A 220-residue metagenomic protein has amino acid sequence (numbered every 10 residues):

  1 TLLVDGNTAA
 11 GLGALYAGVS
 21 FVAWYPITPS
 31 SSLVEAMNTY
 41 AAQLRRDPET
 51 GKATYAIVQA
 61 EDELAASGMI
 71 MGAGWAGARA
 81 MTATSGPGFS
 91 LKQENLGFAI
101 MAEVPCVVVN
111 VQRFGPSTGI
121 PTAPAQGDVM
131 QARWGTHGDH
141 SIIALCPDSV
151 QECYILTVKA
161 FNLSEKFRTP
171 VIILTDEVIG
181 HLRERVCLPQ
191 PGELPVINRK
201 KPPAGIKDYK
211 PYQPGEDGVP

Functional and structural regions predicted by a protein language model:
T1, T54, R168-P220: Conformationally flexible catalytic loops at phosphate/diphosphate-handling active centers
L2-G6: N-terminal amphipathic/basic leader segments beginning at the initiator methionine
A9-Y16: Active-site cores of enzymes that catalyze phosphoryl transfer or operate on phosphate-rich substrates
Y25: Conserved residues at the C-terminal ends of beta-strands
T28-A132, I143-E165: Thiamine diphosphate
W134-G138: Short, flexible turn/loop "capping" segments at secondary-structure junctions
